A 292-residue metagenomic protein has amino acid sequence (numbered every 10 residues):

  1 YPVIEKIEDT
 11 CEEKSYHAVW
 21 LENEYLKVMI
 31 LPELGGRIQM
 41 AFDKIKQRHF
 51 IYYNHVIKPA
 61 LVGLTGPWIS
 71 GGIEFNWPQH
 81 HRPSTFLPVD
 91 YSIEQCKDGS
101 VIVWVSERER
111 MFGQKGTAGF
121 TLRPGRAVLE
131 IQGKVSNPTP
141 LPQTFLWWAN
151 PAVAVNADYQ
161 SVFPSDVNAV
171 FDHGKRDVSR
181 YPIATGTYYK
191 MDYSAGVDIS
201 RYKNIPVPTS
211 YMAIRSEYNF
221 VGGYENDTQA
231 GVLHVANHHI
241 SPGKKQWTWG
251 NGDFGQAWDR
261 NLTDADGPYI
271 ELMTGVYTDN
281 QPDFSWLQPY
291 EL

Functional and structural regions predicted by a protein language model:
P2-K14, A18-E22, S70-V128, F254-S285 (+1 more regions): Extended, loop-rich substrate-binding clefts of extracytoplasmic carbohydrate-active enzymes
C11, V62-L64, W68, S161 (+1 more regions): Generic hydrophobic, helix-prone segments enriched in Leu/Val/Ile
V19-L21, L26-M29, E33-M40, R48-F50 (+3 more regions): A contiguous, surface-exposed recognition patch within enzymatic or periplasmic domains that forms
P32-G35, I45, V56, E109: Short glycine-rich, polar/acidic loop-and-turn segments at beta strand-coil junctions
I45-T65: Active-site-surrounding "flap" and adjacent substrate/cofactor-binding loops of secreted or lumenal enzymes, prototyped
L64-R82, V170-G186: Core domains of carbohydrate- and sulfate-ester-processing enzymes
